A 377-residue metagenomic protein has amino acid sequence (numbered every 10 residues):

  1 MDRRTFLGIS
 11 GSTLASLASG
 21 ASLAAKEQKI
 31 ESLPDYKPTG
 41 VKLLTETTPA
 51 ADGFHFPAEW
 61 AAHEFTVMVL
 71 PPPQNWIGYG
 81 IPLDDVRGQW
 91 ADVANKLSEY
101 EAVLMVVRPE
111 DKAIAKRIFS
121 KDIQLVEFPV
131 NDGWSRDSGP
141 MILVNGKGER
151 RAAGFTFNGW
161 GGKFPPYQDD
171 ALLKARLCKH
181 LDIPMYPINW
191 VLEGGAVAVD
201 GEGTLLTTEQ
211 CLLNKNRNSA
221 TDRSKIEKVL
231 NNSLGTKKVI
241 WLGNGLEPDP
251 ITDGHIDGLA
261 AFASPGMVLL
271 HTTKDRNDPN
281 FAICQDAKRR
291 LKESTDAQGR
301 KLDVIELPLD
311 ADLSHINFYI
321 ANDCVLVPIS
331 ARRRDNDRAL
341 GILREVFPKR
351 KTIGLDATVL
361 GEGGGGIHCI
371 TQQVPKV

Functional and structural regions predicted by a protein language model:
T5-K26: N-terminal export signals
K26-V377: The feature marks the mature, well-folded catalytic cores of soluble enzymes
